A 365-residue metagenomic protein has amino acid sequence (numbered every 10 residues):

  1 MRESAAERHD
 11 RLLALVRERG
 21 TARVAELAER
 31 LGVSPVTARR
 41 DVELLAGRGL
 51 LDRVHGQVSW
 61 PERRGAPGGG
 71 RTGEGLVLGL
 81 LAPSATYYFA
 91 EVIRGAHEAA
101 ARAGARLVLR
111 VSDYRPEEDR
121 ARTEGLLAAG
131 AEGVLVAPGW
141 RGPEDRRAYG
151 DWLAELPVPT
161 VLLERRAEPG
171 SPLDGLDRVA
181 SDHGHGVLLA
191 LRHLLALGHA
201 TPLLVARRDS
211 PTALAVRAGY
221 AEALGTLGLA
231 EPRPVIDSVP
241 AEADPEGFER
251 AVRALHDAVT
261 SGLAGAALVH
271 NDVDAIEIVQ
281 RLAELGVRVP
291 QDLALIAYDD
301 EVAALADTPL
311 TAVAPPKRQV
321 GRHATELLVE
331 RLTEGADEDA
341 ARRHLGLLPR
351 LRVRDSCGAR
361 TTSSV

Functional and structural regions predicted by a protein language model:
M1-T72: N-terminal helix-turn-helix DNA-binding module of bacterial transcription factors
E7, R11, A25, E43-A46 (+3 more regions): Alpha-helical recognition/docking segments in bacterial nutrient-uptake and carbohydrate-utilization systems
R11, Y88-R102, G186-L189, P211-E231 (+3 more regions): Short, solvent-exposed amphipathic alpha-helices that sit in or adjacent to ligand/effector-binding or catalytic
G79, A131-W140, T201-R207, S261-N271 (+1 more regions): Periplasmic-binding protein-like
A101-V111, L204, A221-A251: Short beta-strand elements in bilobed, periplasmic/extracellular small-molecule ligand-binding domains
A167-P169, D174-L204, L214, F248-L255 (+1 more regions): Hydrophobic alpha-helical segments within soluble ligand-binding/sensing domains
L188-L229, A341-S356: An alpha-beta-alpha
H256-V365: Flexible loop/turn connectors
